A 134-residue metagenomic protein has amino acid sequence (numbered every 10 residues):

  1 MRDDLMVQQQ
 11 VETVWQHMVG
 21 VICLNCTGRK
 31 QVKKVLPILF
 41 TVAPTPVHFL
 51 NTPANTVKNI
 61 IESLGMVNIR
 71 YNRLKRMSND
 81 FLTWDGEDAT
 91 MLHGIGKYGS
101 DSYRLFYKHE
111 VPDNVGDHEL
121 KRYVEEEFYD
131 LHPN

Functional and structural regions predicted by a protein language model:
M1-G86, N134: N-terminal polyanion-binding entry modules of DNA glycosylases/AP lyases and select other DNA-binding proteins
Q16-C23, L74-F128: Catalytic DNA-binding helix-loop module of base-excision-repair DNA glycosylases/AP lyases
N114, P133-N134: C-terminal interaction modules of eukaryotic adaptor/scaffold proteins
